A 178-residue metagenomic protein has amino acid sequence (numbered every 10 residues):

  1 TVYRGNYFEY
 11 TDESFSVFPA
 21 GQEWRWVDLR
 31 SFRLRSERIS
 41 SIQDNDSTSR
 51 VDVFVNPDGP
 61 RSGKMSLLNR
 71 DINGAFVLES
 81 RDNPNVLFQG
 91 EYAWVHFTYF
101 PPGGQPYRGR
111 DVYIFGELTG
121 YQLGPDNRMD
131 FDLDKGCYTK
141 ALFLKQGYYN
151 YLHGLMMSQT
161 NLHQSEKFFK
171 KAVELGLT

Functional and structural regions predicted by a protein language model:
T1-S66: Long, internal scaffold/assembly segments composed of regular secondary structure
V2-F8, H96-Q146, S158-T178: Aromatic-rich carbohydrate-binding modules that target alpha-glucans
D12, D28, D44-D46, D52 (+6 more regions): Acidic-enriched, low-complexity/disordered segments with a strong bias for Aspartate over Glutamate
I39-I42, I72, V86, I114: Weak global preference for isoleucine
V55-R110, A172: Basic K/R-rich, polyanion-interacting modules in nucleoproteins and related proteins
